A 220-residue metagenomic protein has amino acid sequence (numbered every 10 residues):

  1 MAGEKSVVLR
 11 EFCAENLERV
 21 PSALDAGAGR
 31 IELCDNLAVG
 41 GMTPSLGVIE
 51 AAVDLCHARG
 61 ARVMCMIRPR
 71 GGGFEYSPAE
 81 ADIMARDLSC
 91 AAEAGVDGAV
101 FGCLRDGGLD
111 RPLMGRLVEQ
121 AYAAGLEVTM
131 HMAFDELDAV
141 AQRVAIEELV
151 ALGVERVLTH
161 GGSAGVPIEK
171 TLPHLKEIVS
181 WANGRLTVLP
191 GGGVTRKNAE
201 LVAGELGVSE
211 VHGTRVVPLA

Functional and structural regions predicted by a protein language model:
M1-L17, V53-D54: N-terminal amphipathic alpha-helix/helix-capping segment at the start of soluble metabolic enzymes
A2-K5, I31, C56-A61, G95 (+4 more regions): Short helix-capping segments at alpha-helix termini
V8-A14, I31-L33, V63-I67, A99-F101 (+4 more regions): Hydrophobic faces of well-ordered beta-strands that scaffold small-molecule active sites in alpha/beta enzyme cores
L9-P21, A26, E32-N36, G40-G41: N-terminal beta1-alpha1 ligand-phosphate binding loop
E15-A26, G72-C90, M130, D135-L152 (+3 more regions): Catalytic cores of alpha/beta
L17-E18, L37-R62, P78-D82, L104-A123 (+4 more regions): Active-site-adjacent beta->alpha loops and helix N-cap segments on the catalytic face of soluble alpha/beta enzymes
G29-M42, C90-G107, L152-I168, V194-T195 (+1 more regions): Glycine-rich phosphate-binding active-site loops on the catalytic face of alpha/beta enzymes
L37-A38, R70-G72: A short, flexible beta-alpha/helix-coil linker loop
